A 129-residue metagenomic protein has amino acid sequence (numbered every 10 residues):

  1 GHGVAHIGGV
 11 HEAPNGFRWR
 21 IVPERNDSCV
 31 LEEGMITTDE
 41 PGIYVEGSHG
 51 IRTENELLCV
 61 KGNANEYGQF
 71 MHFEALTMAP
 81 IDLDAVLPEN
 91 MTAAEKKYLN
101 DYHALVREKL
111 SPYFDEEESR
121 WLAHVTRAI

Functional and structural regions predicted by a protein language model:
G3-I129: Charged, cofactor-coupling segments
